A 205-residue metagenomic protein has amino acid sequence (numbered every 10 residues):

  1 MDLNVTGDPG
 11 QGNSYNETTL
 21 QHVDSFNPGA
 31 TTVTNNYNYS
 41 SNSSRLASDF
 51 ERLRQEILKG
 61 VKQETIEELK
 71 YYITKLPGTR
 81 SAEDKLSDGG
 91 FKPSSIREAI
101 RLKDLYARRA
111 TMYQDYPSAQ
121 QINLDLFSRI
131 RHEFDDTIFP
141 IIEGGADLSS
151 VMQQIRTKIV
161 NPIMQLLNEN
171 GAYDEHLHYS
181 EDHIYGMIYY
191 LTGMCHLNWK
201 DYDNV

Functional and structural regions predicted by a protein language model:
M1-D49: Long, low-complexity intrinsically disordered regions enriched in small/polar and proline/glycine residues
S43-V61: N-terminal Sec/ER secretory leader and immediately downstream segment of secreted/extracellular precursors
I57-V205: Long, low-complexity, intrinsically disordered terminal regions
